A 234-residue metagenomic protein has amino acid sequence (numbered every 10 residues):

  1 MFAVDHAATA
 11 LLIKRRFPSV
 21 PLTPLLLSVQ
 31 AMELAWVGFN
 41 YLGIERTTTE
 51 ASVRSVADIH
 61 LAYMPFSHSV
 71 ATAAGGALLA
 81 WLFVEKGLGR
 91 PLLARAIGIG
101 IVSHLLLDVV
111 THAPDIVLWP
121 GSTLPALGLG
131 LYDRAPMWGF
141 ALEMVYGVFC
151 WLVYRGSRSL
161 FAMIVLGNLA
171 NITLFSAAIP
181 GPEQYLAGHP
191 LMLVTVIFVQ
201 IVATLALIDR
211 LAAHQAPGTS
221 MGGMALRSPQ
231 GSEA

Functional and structural regions predicted by a protein language model:
M1-A234: N-terminal membrane-targeting hydrophobic helices
